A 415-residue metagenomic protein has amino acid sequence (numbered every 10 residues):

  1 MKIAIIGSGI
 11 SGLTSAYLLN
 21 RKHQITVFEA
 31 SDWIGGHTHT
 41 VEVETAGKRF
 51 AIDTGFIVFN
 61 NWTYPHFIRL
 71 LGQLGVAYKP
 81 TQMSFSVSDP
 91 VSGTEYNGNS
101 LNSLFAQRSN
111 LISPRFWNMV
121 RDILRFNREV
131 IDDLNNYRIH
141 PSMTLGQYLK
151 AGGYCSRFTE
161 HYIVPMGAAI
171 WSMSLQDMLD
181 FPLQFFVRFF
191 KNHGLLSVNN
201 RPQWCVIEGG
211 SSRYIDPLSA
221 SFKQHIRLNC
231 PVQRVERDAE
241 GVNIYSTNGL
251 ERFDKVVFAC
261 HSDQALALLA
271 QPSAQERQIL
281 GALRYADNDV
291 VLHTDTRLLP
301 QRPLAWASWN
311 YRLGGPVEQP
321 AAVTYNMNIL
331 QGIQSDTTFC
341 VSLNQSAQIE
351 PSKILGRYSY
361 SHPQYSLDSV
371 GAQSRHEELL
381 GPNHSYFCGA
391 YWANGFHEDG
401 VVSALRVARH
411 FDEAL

Functional and structural regions predicted by a protein language model:
K2-V27: N-terminal Rossmann-like FAD-binding beta1-loop-alpha1 element of flavoenzymes
S11, W33, D263: Conserved Rossmann-like nucleotide-cofactor binding loop
N20-E44: Glycine-rich FAD pyrophosphate-binding loop
V41-F67: N-terminal glycine-rich dinucleotide-binding loop that anchors FAD/FMN and/or NAD(P) in oxidoreductases
E42, N99-S100, E318-L415: Conserved flavin/dinucleotide-binding core of flavoenzymes
N61-D180: Mobile amphipathic helical/loop "lid" adjacent to a hydrophobic cofactor/ligand pocket
R188-S246: Helical element adjacent to the flavin cofactor pocket in flavoenzyme catalytic cores
P231-S361: Mid-domain catalytic core of redox enzymes that form a hydrophobic substrate pocket/lid adjacent to a catalytic redox
